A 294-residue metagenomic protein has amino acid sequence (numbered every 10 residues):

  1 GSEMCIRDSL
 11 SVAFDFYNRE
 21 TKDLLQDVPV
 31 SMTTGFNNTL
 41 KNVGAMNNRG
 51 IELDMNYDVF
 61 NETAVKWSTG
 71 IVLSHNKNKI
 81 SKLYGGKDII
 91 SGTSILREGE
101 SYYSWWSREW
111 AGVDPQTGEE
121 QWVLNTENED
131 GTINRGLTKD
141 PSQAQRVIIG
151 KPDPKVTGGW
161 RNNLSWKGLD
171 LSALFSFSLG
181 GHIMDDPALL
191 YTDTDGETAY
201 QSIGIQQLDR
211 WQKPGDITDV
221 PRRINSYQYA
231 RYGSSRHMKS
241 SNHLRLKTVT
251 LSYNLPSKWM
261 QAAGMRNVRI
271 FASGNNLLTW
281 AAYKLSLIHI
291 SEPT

Functional and structural regions predicted by a protein language model:
G1-S9, S286-T294: Residue-level detector of conserved catalytic or cofactor/ligand-binding positions in enzyme active sites
S2, L10-N18, R49-V59, W67-H75 (+4 more regions): Membrane-embedded beta-strands that build the outer-membrane beta-barrel scaffold
S2, R7, S11, L96-F175 (+1 more regions): Outer-membrane beta-barrel transmembrane strand signature
F16-N42, S81-S91, T279: Surface-exposed extracellular loop regions of Gram-negative outer-membrane beta-barrel proteins, predominantly
V28-G35, Y84-S94, A188-E197, L285-L287 (+1 more regions): Flexible, surface-exposed loop regions and adjacent strand-edge segments of Gram-negative outer-membrane beta-barrel
T34-T39, D54-N56, K139-I148, D153 (+4 more regions): Extracytoplasmic loops and strand-loop junctions of Gram-negative outer membrane beta-barrel proteins
K41, D58-P152, I183, T192 (+2 more regions): Conserved small-residue
S178-R269, G274: Extracytoplasmic gating/loop element in the C-terminal half of outer-membrane beta-barrel translocons and assembly
